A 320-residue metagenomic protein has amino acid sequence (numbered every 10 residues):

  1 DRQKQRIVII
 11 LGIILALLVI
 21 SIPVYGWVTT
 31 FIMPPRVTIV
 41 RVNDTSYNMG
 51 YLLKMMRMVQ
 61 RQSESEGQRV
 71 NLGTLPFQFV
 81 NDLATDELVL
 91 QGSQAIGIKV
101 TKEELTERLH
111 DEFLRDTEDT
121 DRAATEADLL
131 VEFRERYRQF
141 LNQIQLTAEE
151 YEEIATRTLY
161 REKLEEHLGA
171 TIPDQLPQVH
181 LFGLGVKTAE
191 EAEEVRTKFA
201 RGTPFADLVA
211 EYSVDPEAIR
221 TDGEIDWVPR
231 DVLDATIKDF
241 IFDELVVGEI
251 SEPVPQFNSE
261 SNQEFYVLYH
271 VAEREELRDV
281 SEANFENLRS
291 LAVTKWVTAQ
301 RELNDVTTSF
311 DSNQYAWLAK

Functional and structural regions predicted by a protein language model:
D1-T74, E302-K320: Short, low-structural-confidence N-terminal segments
T29-L146: N-terminal targeting/tethering segments
P34-Q62, S93, L159-L164, F182-T188 (+3 more regions): FKBP-type peptidyl-prolyl cis-trans isomerase
V37, L90, R122-A124, F133 (+4 more regions): A C-terminal, polar beta->alpha supersecondary segment
G50, R69-E87, K99-E103, V131 (+6 more regions): Soluble non-cytosolic domains of exported or imported proteins
V70-L75, Q178, E224-D226, L277: Surface-exposed aromatic
V131, E135-G183, E211-D215, A235-E282: Proteostasis/folding factors centered on peptidyl-prolyl cis-trans isomerases
